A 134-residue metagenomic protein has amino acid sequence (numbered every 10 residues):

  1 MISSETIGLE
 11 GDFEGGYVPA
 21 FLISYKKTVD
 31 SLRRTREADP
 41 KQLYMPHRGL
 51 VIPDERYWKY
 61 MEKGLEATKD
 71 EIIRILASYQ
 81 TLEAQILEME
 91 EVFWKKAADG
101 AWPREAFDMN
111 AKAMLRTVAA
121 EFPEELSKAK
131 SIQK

Functional and structural regions predicted by a protein language model:
M1-E14, K26, D30, E37: Catalytic core of the metallo-beta-lactamase
E5-T6, P46, E88-V92: Membrane-targeting and insertion segments and their boundary/processing signals
I7, E14-G15, V51, A101: Generic signal for short, ordered secondary-structure residues within or immediately flanking folded domains
L9-G15, K63-G64, T68: Active-site gating loops and adjacent loop-to-helix segments of metal-dependent hydrolytic enzymes
G15-F21, K59-Y60: Short glycine-enriched, charge-decorated loop/helix-capping segments at active-site entrances that position
I23-K27, G64, M114: Soluble or luminal CAZymes and related metallo-dependent hydrolases
V29-L82: Divalent-metal (often Zn2+) His-rich catalytic cores of metallo-beta-lactamase-fold enzymes
R74-K134: C-terminal regulatory/interaction regions
